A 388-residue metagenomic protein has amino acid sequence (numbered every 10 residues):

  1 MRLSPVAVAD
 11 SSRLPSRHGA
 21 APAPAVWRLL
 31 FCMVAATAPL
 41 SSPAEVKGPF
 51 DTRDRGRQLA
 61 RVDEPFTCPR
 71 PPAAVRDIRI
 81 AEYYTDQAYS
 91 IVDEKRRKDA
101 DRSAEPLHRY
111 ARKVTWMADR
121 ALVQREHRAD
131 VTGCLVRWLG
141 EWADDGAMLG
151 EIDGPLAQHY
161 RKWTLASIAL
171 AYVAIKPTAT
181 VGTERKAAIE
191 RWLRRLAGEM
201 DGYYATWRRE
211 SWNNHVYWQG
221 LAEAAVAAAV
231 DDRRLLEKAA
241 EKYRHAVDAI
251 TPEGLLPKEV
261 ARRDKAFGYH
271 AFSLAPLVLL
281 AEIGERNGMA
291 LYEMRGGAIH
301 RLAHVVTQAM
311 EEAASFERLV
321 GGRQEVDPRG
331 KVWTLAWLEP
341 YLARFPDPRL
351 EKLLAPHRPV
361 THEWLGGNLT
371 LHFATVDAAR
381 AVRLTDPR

Functional and structural regions predicted by a protein language model:
M1-P22: N-terminal secretory signal peptides that target proteins for export/translocation
V26-C32: Sec-dependent signal peptide recognition, specifically the positively charged N-region followed immediately by
A38-P39: N-terminal signal peptide c-region/cleavage motif recognized by signal peptidases
P43-R208, Y217, R286, L291-R388: Extracellular glycan-targeting catalytic surfaces
R209-Q219, V226, E241-A249: Extended amphipathic alpha-helical interaction segments
R233: Ligand/cofactor pocket segment of small-molecule handling proteins
L236, A240-A314: Long, repeat-rich segments with strong aromatic
